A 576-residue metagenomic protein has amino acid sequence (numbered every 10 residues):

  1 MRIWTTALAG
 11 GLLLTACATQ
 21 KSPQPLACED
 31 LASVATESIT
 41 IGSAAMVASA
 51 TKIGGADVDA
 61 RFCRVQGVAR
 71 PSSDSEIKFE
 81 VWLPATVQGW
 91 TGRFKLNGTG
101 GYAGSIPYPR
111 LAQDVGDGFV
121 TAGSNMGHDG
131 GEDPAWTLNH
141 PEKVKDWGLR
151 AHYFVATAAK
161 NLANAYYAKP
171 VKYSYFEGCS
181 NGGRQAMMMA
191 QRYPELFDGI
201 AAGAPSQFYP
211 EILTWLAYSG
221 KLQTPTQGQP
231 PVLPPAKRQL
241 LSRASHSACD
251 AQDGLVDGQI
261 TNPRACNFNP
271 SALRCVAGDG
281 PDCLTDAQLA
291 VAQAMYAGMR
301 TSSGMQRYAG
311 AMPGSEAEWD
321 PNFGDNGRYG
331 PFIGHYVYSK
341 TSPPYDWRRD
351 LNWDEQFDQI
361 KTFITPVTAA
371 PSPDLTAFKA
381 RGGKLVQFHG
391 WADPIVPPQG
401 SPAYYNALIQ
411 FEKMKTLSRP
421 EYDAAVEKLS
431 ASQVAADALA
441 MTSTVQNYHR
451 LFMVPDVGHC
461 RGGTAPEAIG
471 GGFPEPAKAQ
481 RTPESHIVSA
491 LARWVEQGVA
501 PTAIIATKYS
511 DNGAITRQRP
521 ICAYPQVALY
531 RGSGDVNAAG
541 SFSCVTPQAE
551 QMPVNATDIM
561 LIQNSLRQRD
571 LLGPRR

Functional and structural regions predicted by a protein language model:
C17-R93, Y108-P109, S242, L255-V256 (+6 more regions): Catalytic-loop region of hydrolases
V68-Y153, S180, S219-P225, S401-A435 (+1 more regions): N-terminal cap/lid subdomain of alpha/beta-hydrolase-fold enzymes
E76-F79, S105-L111, M126, E132-L138 (+10 more regions): Short, solvent-exposed loop/turn and secondary-structure capping segments
T91, T99-P170, T214, L222-P225 (+2 more regions): Cap/lid segment of the alpha/beta-hydrolase catalytic domain
K169-S180: Alpha/beta-hydrolase fold nucleophile elbow
G178-G182, A186, D393: Gly/Ala-rich beta-loop-alpha elbow adjacent to hydrolase catalytic centers
M188-A190, E195-R300, M453, E467-P483: A catalytic-pocket lid/entrance helix-loop region that shapes and gates access to the active site across common
A297-A523, A528, L571-R576: C-terminal subdomain of alpha/beta-hydrolase-fold enzymes, centered on the catalytic histidine and its supporting
